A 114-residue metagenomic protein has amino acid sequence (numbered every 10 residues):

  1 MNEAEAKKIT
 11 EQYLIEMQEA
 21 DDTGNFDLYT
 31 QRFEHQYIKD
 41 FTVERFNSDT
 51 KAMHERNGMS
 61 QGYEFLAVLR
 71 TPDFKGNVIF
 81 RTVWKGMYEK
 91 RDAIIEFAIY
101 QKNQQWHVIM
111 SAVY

Functional and structural regions predicted by a protein language model:
M1-A4, R45-D49, I95: Short charge-dense sequence patches
M1-T23: Short, low-complexity N-terminal intrinsically disordered segments enriched in polar/charged residues
K7-K8, G24-Q31, K75, E89 (+1 more regions): A generic structural signal for ordered alpha-helices
E11-Q12, D27-N77: Short solvent-exposed beta->alpha transition segments
L66-Y114: Exposed beta-sheet edge and beta->alpha loop/turn motif
